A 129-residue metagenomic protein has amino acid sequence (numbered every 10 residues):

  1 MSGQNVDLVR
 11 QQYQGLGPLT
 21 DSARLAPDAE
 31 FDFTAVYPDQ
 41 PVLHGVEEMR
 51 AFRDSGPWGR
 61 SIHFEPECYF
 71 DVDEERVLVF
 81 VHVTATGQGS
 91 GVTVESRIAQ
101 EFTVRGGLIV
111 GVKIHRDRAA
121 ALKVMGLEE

Functional and structural regions predicted by a protein language model:
M1-E129: C-terminal and inter-domain tail/linker signature
